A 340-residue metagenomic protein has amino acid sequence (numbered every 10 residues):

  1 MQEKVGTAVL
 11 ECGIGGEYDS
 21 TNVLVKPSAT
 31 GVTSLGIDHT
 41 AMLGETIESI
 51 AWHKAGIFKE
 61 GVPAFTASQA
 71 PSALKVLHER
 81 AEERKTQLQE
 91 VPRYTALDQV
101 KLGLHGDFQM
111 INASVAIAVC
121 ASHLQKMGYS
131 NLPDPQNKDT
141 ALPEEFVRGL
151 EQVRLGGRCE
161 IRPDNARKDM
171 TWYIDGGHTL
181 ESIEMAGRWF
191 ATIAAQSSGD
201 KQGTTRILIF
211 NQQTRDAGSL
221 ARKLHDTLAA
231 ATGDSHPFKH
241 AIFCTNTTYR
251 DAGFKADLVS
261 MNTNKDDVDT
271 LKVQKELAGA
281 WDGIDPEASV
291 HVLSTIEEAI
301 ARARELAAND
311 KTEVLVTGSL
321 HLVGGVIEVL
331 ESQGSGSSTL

Functional and structural regions predicted by a protein language model:
M1-S68: Flexible active-site lid/hinge loop adjacent to a nucleotide/diphosphate and Mg2+-phosphate binding pocket
E3-G6, G203, N309-K311: Short, high-confidence coil segments that cap the C-terminus of an alpha-helix and link into the following beta-strand
T7-L10, S20-G31, L35-G36, S49 (+1 more regions): Nucleotide phosphate-binding/pyrophosphate-handling subdomain across enzymes that bind or process nucleotide phosphates
D38, N246-Y249, G336-L340: Short, flexible loop segments at boundaries between secondary-structure elements
V62, R84-L88, A113: Short glycine/serine/threonine/alanine-rich loop segments
A70-K85, Q89, D169-W172, H225-E313: C-terminal helical cap/extension that packs against the catalytic core of soluble nucleotide-cofactor enzymes
S319: Active-site-proximal loop/hinge segments that shape catalytic or ion-binding/gating pockets
G324-T339: Active-site-adjacent alpha-helix immediately C-terminal to a catalytic or transition-state-stabilizing loop
